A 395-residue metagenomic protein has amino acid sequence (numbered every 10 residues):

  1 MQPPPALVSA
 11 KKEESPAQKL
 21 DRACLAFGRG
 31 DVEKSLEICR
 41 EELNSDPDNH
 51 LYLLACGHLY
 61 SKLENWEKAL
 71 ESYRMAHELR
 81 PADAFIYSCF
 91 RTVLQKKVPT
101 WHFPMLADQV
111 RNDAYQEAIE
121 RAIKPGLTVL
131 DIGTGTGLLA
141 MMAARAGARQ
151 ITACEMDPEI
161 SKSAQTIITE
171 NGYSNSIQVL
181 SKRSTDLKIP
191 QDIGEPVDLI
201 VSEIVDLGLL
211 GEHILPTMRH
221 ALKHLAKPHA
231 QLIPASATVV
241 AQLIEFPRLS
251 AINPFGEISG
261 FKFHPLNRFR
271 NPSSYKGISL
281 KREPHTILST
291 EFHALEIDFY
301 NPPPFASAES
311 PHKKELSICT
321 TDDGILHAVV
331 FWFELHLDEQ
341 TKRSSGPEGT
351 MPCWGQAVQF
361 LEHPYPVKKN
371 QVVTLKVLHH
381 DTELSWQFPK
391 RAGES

Functional and structural regions predicted by a protein language model:
Q2-L20, L25, R29, E33 (+7 more regions): Class I SAM-binding transferase module
N44-S45: Solenoid-like repeat scaffolds
D48: RNA-binding accessory domains that recognize and position tRNA/RNA substrates
